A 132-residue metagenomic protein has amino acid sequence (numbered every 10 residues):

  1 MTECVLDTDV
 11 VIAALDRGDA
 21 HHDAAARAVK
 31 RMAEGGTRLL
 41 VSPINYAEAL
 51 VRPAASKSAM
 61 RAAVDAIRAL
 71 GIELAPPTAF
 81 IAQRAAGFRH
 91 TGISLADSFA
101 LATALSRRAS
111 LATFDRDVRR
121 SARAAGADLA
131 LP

Functional and structural regions predicted by a protein language model:
M1-A20: Metal-dependent nucleic-acid phosphoesterase active-site entry motif
T2-C4, D23-I93, S98, A102-A109 (+1 more regions): PIN-domain endoribonuclease scaffold, especially VapC-family toxins
L6-D7, V41-S42, I93-S94, D115 (+1 more regions): Histidine- and aromatic-rich ligand-binding microenvironments
A14-L15, A122, L131: Activation segment
G18, R68, D117: Short, acidic/turn-prone active-site loops that include or flank metal/cofactor- and phosphate-binding residues
L111-T113: Acidic beta-strand-to-loop metal/phosphate-binding motif
